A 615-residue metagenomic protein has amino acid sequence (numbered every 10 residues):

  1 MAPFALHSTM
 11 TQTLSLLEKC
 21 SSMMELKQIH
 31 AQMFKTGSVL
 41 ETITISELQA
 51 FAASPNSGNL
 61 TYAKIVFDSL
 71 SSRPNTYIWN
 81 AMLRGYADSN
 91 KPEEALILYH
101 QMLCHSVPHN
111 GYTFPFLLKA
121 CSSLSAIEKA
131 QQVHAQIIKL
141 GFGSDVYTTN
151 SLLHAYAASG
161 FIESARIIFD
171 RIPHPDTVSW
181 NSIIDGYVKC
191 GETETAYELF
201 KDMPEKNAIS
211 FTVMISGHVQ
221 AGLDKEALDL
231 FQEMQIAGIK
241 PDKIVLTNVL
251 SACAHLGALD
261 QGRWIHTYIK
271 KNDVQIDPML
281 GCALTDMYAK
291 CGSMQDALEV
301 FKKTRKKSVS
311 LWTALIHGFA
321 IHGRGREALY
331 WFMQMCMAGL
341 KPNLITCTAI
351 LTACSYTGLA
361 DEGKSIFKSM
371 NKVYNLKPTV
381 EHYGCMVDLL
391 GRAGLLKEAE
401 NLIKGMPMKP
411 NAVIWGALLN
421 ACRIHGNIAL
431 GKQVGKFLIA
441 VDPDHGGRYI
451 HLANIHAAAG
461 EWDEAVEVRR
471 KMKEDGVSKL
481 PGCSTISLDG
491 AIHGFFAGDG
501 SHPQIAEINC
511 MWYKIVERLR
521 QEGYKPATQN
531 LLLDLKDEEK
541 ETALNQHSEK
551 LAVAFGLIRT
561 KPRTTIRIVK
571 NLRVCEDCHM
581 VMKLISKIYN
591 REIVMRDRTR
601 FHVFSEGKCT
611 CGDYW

Functional and structural regions predicted by a protein language model:
M1-D176, N181-C190, E194-N207, V213-W615: Terminal (and in a subset, N-terminal) low-complexity or junction segments at the ends of helical repeat RNA-binding
